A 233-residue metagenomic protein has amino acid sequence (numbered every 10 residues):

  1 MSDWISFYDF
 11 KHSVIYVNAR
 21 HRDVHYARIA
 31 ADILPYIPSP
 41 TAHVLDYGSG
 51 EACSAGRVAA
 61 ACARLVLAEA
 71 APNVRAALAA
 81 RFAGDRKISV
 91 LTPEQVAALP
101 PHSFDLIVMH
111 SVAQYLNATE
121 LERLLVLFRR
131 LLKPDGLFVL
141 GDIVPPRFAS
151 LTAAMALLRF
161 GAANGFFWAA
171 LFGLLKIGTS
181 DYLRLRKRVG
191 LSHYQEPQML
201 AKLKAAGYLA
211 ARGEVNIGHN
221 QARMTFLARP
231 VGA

Functional and structural regions predicted by a protein language model:
M1-I37, T41, E51-K87, T92-A98 (+1 more regions): Class I (Rossmann-like) S-adenosyl-L-methionine-dependent methyltransferase catalytic domain, capturing the SAM-binding
H43, R64, S103-D105: Structural signature of beta-strand start/N-cap positions in the alpha/beta core of ABC transporter nucleotide-binding
Y47: Conserved beta-strand/loop positions that form the S-adenosyl-L-methionine
V108: A conserved beta-strand element that flanks and buttresses the S-adenosyl-L-methionine
S111-V112: Short catalytic micro-motifs in class I SAM-dependent methyltransferases
N117-A118: Helix-capping/helix-break motifs at membrane-protein junctions, especially on the cytosolic side just before or after
E122-P134: A short glycine-rich, Lys/Arg-flanked "PGG" loop and its adjoining helix->strand segment in the class I
